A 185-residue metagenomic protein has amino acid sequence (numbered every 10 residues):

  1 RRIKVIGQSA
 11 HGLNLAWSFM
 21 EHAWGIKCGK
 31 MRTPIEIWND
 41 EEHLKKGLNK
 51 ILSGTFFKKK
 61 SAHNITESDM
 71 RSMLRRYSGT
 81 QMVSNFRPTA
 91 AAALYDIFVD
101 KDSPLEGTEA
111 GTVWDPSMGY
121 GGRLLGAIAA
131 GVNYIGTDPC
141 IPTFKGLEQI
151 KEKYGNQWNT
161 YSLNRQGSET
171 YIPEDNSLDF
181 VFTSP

Functional and structural regions predicted by a protein language model:
R1-N14, E21, G25-P185: Class I S-adenosyl-L-methionine-dependent methyltransferase catalytic core
